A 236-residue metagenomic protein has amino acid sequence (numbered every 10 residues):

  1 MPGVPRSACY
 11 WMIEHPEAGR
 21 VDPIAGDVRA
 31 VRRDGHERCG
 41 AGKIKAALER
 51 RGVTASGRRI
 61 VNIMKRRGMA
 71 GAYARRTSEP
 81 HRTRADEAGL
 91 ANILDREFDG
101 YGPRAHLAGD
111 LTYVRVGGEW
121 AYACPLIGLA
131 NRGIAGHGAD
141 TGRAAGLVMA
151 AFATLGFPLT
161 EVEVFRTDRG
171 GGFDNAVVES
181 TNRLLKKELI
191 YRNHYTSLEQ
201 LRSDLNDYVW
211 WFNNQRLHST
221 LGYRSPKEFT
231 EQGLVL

Functional and structural regions predicted by a protein language model:
M1-L236: Charged DNA-binding/catalytic regions of mobile-element recombinases
